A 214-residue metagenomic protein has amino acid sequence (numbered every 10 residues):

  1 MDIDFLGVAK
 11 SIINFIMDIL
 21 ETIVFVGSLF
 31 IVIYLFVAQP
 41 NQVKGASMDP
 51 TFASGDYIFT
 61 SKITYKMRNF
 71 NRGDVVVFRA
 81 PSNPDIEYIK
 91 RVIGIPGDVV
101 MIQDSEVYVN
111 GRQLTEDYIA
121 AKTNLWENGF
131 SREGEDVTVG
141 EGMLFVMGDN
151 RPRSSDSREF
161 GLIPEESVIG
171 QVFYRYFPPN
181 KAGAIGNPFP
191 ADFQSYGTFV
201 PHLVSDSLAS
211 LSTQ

Functional and structural regions predicted by a protein language model:
M1-D2, V26: Generic low-polarity alpha-helical segments
D2-I16, F36-Q42, P50-Q214: Soluble "head" domains of membrane/secretory-pathway proteins
D18-F36: Hydrophobic membrane-insertion alpha-helices, especially the h-region of bacterial N-terminal signal peptides
